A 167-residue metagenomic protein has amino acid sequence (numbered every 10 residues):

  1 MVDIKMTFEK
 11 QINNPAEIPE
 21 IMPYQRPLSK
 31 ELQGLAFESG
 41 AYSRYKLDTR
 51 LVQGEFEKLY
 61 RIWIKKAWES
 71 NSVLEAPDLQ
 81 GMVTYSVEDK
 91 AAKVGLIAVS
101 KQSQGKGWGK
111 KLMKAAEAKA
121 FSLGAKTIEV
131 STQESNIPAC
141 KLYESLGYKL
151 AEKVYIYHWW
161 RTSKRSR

Functional and structural regions predicted by a protein language model:
M1-S29, I156-W159: Acyl-donor-binding surface of acyltransferase catalytic domains
M1-V2, K106, K110, E134-E152: Conserved active-site alpha-helix within GNAT-family acetyltransferase domains
V2-K5, V87-G95, Q104, L123-K126 (+1 more regions): A conserved beta-turn-beta hairpin within the catalytic core of GNAT-like acetyltransferases that forms part
I18-G54: Short amphipathic alpha-helix that is part of the acyltransferase structural core
Y45-Q102: A conserved beta-strand-loop-helix scaffold within acyl/acetyltransferase catalytic domains
L96-V99, G105-S122, K141-S145: Conserved acetyl-CoA-binding loop-helix of GNAT-fold acetyltransferases
A120-T132: Conserved GNAT acetyl-CoA-binding A-motif
V130-C140, I156-T162: Conserved beta-strand-loop-alpha-helix junction that forms the acyl-donor binding cleft
